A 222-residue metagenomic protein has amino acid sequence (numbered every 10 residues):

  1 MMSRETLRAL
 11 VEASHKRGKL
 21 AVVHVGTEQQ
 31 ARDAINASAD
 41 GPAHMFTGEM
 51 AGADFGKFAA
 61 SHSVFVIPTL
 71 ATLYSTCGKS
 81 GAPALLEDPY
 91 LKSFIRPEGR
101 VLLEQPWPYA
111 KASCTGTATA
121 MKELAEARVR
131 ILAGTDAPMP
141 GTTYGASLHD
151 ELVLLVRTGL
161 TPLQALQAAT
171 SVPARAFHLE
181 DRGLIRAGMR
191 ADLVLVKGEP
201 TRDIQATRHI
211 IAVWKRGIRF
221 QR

Functional and structural regions predicted by a protein language model:
M1-A34, H44-F46, M50: Histidine/acidic-residue-rich, glycine-tolerant segments that coordinate divalent metal ions
L10, S14, A34-A37, A59 (+3 more regions): Generic structural signal for hydrophobic
S14, H24, P42, V66 (+7 more regions): Divalent metal-coordination and catalytic microenvironments
G18-L20, A39, V64, V129 (+2 more regions): Short glycine/serine/threonine/alanine-rich loop segments
M45-T158: Active-site neighborhoods of metal-dependent hydrolases
T143, T161-L166, R175-I210: Acidic, glycine-enriched loop/beta-strand segments at the rims of small-molecule binding/catalytic pockets
V213: Short aromatic-centered micro-motifs
